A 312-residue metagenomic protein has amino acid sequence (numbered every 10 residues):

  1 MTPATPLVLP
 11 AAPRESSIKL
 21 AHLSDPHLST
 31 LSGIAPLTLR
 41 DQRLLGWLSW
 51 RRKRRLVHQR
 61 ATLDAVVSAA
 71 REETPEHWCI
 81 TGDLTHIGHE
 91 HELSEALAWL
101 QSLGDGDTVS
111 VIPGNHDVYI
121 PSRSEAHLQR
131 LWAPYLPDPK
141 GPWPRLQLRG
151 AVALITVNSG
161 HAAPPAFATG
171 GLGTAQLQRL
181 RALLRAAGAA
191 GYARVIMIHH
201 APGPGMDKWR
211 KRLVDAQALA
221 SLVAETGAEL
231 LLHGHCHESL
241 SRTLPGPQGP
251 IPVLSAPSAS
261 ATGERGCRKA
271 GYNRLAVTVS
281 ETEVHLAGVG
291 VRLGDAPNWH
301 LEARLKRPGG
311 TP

Functional and structural regions predicted by a protein language model:
M1-T2, R14-S16, V277-P312: A short C-terminal boundary segment appended to hydrolase-like catalytic domains
T2-H91: N-terminal active-site segment of His-dependent metallophosphoesterases
L7-A12, S94-R179, S221-A224, P247-P250 (+1 more regions): Extended active-site neighborhood of metal-dependent phosphoesterases/phosphodiesterases
L9-A21, L146-T156, R185-A193, P245-P252 (+1 more regions): Beta-strand-turn-beta hairpins that frame and shape the catalytic cleft of phosphate-ester-processing enzymes
H22-S24, H77-G82, V109-N115, N158 (+3 more regions): Active-site neighborhood of phospho(di)ester-bond hydrolases with catalytic His/Asp-centered motifs
H27-S32, H86-H89, N115-R123, A162-F167 (+3 more regions): Active-site environment of divalent metal-dependent phosphoester hydrolases
G33-R52, L154-G205: Active-site-proximal loop/helix segment associated with metal-binding centers of metalloenzymes
K208-S280: Conserved beta-sheet core of the metallophosphoesterase superfamily
